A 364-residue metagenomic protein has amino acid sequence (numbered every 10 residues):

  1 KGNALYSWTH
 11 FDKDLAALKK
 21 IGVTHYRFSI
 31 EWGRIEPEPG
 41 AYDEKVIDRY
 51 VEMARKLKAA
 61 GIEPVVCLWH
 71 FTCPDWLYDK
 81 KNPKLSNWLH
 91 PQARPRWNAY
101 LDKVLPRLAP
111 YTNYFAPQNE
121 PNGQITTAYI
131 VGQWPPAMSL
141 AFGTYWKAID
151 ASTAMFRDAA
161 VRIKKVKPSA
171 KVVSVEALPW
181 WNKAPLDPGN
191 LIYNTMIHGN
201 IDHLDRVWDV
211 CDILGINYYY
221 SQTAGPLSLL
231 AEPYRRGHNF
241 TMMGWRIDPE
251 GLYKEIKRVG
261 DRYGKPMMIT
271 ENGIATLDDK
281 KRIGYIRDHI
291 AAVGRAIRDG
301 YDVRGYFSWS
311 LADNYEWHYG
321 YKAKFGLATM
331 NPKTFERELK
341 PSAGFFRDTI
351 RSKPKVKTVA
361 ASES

Functional and structural regions predicted by a protein language model:
K1-L15, K19-T24, I35-S364: Non-catalytic scaffold segments within catalytic domains of secreted glycoside hydrolases
R27-W32: Active-site gating/metal-coordination segments in enzymes
